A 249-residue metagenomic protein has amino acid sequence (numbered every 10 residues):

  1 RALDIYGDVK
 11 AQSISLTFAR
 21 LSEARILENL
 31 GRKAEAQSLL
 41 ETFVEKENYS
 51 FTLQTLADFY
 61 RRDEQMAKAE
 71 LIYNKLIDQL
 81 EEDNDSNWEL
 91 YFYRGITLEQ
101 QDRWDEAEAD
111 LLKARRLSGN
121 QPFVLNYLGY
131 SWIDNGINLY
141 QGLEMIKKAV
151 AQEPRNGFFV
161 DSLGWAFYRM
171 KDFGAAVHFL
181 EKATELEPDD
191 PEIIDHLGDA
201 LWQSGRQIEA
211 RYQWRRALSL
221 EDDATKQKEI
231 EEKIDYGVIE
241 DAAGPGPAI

Functional and structural regions predicted by a protein language model:
Q12, E45-K46, Q79-D83, L117 (+3 more regions): Structural marker of alpha-solenoid helical repeat scaffolds
A19, T52-L53, S86, L90 (+4 more regions): TPR alpha-solenoid repeat register
S22, T55, Y93, Y127 (+3 more regions): Canonical tetratricopeptide repeat
R25, D58, I96, Y130-S131 (+2 more regions): Residue-level recognition of tetratricopeptide repeat
N29, R62-D63, Q100, D134-N135 (+3 more regions): Register position in tetratricopeptide repeats
I208-I249: Terminal, low-structured helical/coil segments at or just beyond the last alpha-helical repeat
